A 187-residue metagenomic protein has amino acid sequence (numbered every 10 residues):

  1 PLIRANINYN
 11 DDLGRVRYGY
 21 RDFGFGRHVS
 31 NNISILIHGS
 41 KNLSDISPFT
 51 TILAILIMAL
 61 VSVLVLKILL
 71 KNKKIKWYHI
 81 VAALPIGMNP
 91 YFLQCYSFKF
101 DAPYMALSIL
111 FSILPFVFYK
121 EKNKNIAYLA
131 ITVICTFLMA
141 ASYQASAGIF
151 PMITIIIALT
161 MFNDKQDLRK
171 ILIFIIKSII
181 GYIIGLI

Functional and structural regions predicted by a protein language model:
L2-N10, I37-S40, M88-F98, F162: Juxtamembrane "helix-exit" motif on the non-cytosolic side of transmembrane helices
L2-R15, R21-I33, Y143: Extracytoplasmic catalytic/substrate-binding loops of multi-pass membrane glycan-assembly enzymes
R21-I52: Short hydrophobic/aromatic helix or loop-helix immediately within or flanking a transmembrane segment in polytopic
F23, R27, A54, W77-K120 (+1 more regions): Membrane-interface micro-motifs in multi-pass membrane enzymes
I52-K73, L114-V117: Transmembrane-helix motifs of polytopic, lipid-linked glycan transferases
S112-L129, M161-Q166: Membrane-interface transmembrane helices that cradle and orient dolichyl/undecaprenyl
Y128-Q144, I149, I155: Membrane-interface alpha helices of multi-pass inner-membrane proteins
I149-I183: Perimembrane helix-loop-helix junctions
